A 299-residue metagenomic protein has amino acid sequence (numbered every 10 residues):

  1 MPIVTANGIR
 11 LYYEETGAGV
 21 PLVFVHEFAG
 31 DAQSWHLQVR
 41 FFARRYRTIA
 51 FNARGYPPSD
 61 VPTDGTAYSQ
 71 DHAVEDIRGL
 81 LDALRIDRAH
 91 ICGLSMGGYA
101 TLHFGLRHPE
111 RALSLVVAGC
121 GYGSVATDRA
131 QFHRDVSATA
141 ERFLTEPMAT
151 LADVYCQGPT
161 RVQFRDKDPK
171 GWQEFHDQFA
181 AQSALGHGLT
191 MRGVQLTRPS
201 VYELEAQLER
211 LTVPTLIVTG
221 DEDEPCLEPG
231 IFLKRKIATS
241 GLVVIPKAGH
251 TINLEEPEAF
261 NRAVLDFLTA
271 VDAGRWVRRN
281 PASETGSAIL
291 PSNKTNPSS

Functional and structural regions predicted by a protein language model:
I9-T66: Conserved HGGG/HGGXW glycine-rich cap/lid loop of the alpha/beta-hydrolase fold
A18, D221-D223, K247-G249: Acidic beta-to-alpha connecting loop that harbors the catalytic carboxylate
R40-A43, I49-M96, R262-L265: Active-site loop/oxyanion-hole signature of alpha/beta-hydrolase fold enzymes
L102, L106-R107, A112-E146, T150: Flexible "cap/lid" loop of the alpha/beta hydrolase fold
A126-Q131, T145-Q207: Conserved alpha/beta-hydrolase catalytic His-Asp/Glu region
L211, I217-T219: Short beta-strand/loop motif that positions the catalytic acidic residue of the alpha/beta-hydrolase fold
E224-P229: Conserved alpha/beta-hydrolase "acid-adjacent" motif
S240-S299: Catalytic active-site module of serine/aspartate enzymes centered on a nucleophile-bearing elbow/loop
